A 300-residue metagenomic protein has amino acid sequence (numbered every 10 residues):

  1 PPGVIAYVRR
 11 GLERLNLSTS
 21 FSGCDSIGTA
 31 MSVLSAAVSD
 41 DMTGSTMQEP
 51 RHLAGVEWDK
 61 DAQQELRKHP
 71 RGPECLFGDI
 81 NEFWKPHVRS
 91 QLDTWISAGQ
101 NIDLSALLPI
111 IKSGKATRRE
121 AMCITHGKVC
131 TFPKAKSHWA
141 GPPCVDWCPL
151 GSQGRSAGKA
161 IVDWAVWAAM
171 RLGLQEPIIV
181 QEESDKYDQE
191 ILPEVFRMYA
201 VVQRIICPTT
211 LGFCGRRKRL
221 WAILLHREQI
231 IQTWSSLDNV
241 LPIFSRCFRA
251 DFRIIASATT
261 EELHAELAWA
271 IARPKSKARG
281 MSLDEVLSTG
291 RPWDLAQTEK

Functional and structural regions predicted by a protein language model:
P1-P70: S-adenosyl-L-methionine
V38-S39, G72-C75, W95-I96: Cytochrome P450 catalytic domain signature, combining two hallmark sequence patches
G44, F77-G78, I205: A generic structural motif
E49-R51, G72, K134, Q175: Short loop/turn motifs at secondary-structure junctions
A54-K60, G78-D79, E182-E183: Conserved acidic E/D residue at the C-terminus of a beta-strand in Rossmann-like folds
K60, P73-Q91: A conserved beta-strand->alpha-helix junction
R71-L76, Y199-V201: Active-site regions of enzymes building and remodeling cell-envelope glycoconjugates
P86-S137, P142-K300: Class I S-adenosyl-L-methionine
